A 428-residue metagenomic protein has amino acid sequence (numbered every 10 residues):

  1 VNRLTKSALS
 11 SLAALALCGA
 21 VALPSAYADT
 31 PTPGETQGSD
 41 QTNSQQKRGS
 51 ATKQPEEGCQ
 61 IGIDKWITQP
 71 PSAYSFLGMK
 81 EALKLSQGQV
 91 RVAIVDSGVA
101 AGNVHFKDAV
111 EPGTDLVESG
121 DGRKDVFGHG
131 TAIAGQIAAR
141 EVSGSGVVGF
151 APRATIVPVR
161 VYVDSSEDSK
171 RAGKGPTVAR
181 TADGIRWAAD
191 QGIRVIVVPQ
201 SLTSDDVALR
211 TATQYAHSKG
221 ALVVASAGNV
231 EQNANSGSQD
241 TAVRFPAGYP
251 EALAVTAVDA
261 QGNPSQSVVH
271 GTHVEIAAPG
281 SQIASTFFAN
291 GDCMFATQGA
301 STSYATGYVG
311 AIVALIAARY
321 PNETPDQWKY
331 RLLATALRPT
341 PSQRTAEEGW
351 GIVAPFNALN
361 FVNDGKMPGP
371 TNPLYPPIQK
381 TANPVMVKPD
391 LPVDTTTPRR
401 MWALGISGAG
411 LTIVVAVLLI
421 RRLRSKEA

Functional and structural regions predicted by a protein language model:
V1-T30, A403-L423: Secretory targeting and sorting signals
L23-Q89: Protease zymogen maturation seam
F76-E118: Acidic-leg catalytic submotif of subtilisin-like serine proteases
S119-S204, P339: Subtilisin-like peptidase catalytic core
Q136, G280-W350: Hydrolase catalytic cores
R194-A289, L333-T335: Catalytic-core segments of hydrolase enzymes
Y320-G408, T412-V417: C-terminal subdomain of the subtilisin-like protease fold in secreted/lumenal serine endopeptidases
R424-A428: Cytoplasmic C-terminal tails of single-pass
